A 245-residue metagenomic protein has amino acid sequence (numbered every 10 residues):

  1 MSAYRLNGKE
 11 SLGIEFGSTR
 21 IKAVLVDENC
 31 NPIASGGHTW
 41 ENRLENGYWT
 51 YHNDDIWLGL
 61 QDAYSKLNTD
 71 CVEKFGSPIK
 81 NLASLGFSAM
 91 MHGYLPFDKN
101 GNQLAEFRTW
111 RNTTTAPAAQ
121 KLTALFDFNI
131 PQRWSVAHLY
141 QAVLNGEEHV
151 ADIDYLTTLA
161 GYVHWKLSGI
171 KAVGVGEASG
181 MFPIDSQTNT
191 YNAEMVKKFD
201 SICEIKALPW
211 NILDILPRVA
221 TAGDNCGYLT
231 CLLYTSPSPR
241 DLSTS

Functional and structural regions predicted by a protein language model:
M1-E106, D152, I205, W210-R218: N-terminal glycine/serine-rich phosphate-binding loop of ATP-dependent small-molecule kinases, especially carbohydrate
S18, T115, D241: Short, glycine/acidic-enriched loop or turn micro-motifs at the edges of active sites
V72-T109, N129-P131, A160, H164-D185 (+2 more regions): Short beta-strand-loop/turn "lid" adjacent to the catalytic site in phosphate-handling enzymes
R111-E147, P183-K197: Glycine-rich phosphate-binding loop plus the immediately following alpha-helix
N145-A151, S168-G174, Q187, C203: Short helix-capping/linker segments at secondary-structure and domain boundaries
W165, V196, D200-E204, N225: Glycine-rich, acidic and aromatic/proline-enriched surface loops and short helix-turn segments that act as binding
Y234-S245: Single conserved hydrophobic/aromatic residue that forms the stacking wall/gate of nucleotide- or nucleobase-binding
